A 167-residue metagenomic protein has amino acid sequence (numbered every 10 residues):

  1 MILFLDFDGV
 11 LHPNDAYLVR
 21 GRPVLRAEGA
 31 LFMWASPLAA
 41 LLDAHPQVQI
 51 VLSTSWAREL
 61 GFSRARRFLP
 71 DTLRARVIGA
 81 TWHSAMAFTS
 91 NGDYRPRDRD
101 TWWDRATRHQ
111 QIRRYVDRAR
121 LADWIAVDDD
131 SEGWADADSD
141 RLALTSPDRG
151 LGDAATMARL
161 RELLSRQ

Functional and structural regions predicted by a protein language model:
M1-S90: Alpha-helical substrate-recognition element adjacent to the catalytic core
S63, F68, T72-Q167: C-terminal cap/substrate-recognition subdomain and adjoining C-terminal extension of metal-dependent phosphatase-like
